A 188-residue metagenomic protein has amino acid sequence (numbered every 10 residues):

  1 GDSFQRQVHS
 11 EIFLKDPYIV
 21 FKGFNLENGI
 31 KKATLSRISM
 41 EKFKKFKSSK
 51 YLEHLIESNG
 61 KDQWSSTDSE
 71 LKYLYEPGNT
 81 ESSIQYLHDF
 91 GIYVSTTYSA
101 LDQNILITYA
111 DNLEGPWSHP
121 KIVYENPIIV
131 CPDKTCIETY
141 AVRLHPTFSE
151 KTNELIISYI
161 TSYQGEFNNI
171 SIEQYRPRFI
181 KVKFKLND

Functional and structural regions predicted by a protein language model:
G1-D2, D16-Y18, K22-N79, Q85-P132 (+2 more regions): Beta-rich carbohydrate-recognition and catalytic domains
R6-I12, T80-S83, Y140-P146: Beta-propeller and closely related beta-sheet repeat lectin domains
S118-H119, T139-A141: Catalytic cores of extracellular degradative/oxidative enzymes
